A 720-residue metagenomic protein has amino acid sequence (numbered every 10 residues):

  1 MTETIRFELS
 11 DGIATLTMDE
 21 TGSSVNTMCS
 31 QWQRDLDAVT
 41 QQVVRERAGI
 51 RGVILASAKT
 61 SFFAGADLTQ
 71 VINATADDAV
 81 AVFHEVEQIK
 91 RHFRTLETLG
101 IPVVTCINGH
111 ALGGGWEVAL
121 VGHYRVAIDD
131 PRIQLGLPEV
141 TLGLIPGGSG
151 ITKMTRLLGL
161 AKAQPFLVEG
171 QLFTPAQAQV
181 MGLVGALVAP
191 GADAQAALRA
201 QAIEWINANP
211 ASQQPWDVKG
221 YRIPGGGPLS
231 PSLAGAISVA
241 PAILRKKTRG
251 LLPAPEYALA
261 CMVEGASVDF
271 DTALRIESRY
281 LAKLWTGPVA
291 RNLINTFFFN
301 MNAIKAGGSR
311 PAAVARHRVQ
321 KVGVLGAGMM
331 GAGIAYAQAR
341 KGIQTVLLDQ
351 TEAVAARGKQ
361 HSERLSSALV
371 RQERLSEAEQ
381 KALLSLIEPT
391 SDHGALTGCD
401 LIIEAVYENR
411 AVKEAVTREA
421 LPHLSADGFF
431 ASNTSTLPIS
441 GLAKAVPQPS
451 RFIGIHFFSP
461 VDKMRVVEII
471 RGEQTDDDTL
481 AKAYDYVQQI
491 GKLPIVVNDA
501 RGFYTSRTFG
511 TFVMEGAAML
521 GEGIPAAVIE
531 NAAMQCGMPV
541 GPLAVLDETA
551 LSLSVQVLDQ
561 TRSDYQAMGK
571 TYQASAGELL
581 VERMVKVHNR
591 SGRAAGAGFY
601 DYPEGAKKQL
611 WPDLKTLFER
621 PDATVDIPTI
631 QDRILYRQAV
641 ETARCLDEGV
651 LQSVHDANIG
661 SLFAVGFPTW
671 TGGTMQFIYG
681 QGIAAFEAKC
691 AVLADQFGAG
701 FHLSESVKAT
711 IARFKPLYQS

Functional and structural regions predicted by a protein language model:
M1-A56, V80, E85, R91-R94: Conserved CoA-thioester-binding segment of acyl-CoA-metabolizing enzymes
I13-T17, G52-A56, V104-C106, V126 (+2 more regions): Structural motif
D19, N73-A76, V82-Q88, L99 (+5 more regions): N-terminal glycine-rich phosphate-binding loop for ADP-containing cofactors
T60-A64, L112-G113, L437-P438: Short, active-site-adjacent cap segments at secondary-structure transitions
F63-N73: Glycine-rich loop at the start of a catalytic domain that most often binds anionic cofactors/ligands
H92-T105: Conserved catalytic cysteine-centered active-site region of acyl-thioester-dependent Claisen-condensing enzymes
T105-G115: Gly/Ser-rich catalytic serine loop of serine hydrolases
